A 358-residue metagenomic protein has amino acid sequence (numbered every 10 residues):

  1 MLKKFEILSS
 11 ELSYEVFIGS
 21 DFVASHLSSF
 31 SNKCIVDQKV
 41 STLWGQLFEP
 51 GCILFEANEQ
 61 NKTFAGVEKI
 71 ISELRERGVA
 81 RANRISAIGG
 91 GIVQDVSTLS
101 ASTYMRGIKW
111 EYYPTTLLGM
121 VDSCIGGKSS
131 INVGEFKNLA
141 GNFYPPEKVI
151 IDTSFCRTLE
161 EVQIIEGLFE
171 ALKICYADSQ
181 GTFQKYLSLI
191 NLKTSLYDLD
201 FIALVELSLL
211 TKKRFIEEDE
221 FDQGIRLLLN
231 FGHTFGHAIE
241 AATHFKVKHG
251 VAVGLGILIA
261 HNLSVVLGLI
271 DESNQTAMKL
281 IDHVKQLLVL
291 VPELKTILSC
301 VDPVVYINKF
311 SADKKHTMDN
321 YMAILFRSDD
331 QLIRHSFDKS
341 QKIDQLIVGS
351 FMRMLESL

Functional and structural regions predicted by a protein language model:
M1-R84, I333-H335: ATP/NTP phosphate-donor binding region
V23, L99, T103-L192: A glycine/threonine-rich phosphate-anchoring loop and its flanking beta-alpha core in nucleotide/phosphate-binding
A57-N58, I88-G90, F231-G232: Glycine-rich beta-strand-to-loop/alpha-helix junction loops that act as flexible
I71-I88, S97-Y112: Non-catalytic interfacial helical region
I92-L99, A238: Short glycine/serine/threonine-rich phosphate/pyrophosphate-binding segments that cradle anionic phosphate groups
F169, I270-L358: C-terminal charged capping/lid subdomain of soluble metabolic enzymes
L189-V304: Active-site segments that bind and position negatively charged phosphate/pyrophosphate groups
